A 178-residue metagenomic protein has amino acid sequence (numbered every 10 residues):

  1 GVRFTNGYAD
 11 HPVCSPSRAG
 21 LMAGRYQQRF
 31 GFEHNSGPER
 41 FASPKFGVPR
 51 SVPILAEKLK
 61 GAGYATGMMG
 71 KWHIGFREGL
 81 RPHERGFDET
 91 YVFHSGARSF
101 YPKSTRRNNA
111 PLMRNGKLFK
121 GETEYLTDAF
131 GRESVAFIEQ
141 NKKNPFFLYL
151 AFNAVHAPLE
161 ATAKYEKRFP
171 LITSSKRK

Functional and structural regions predicted by a protein language model:
G1-K178: Formylglycine-dependent sulfatase
